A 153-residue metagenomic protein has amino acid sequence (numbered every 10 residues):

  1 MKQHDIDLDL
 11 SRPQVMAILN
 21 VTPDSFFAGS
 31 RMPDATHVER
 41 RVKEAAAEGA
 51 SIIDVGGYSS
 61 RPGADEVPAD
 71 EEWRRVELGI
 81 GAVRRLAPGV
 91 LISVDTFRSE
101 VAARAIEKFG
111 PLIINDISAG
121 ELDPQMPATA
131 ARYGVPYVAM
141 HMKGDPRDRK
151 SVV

Functional and structural regions predicted by a protein language model:
M1-T22: N-terminal amphipathic alpha-helix/helix-capping segment at the start of soluble metabolic enzymes
S11-V15, A50-S51, P88-V90, G110-L112 (+1 more regions): Short, well-ordered coil/turn segments that N-cap beta-strands
L19, A45, G49, D95 (+1 more regions): Conserved, mostly hydrophobic/aromatic
S25-F27, I52-L78: Glycine-rich, proline-tolerant flexible connector loops at the mouths of alpha/beta enzymes
F26-E44, E71-R75, S118-P124: Glycine-rich anion/phosphate-binding loops
A46-A47, I106-K108, M126-Y137: Acidic (Asp/Glu)-rich catalytic clusters
D65-V94, S99-A103, R132-Y137, M142: Alpha-helix-loop-beta-strand connector modules within alpha/beta enzyme cores
V152-V153: Conserved small/polar residues in nucleotide/adenosyl-binding loops
